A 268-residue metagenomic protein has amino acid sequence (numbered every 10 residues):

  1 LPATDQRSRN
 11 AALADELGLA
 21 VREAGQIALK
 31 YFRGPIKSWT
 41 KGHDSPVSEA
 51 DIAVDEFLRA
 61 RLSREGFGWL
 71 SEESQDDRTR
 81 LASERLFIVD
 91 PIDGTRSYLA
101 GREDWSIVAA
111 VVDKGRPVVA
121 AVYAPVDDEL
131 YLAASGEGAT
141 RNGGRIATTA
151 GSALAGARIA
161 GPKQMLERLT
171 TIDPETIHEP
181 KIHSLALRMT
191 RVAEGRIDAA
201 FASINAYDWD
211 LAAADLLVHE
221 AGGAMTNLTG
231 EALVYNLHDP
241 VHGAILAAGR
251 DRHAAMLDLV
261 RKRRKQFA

Functional and structural regions predicted by a protein language model:
L1-I92, K265-A268: N-terminal subdomain of lithium-sensitive/metallo-dependent phosphomonoesterases centered on the IMPase/IPPase/PAP
A28, D51, L62, T95 (+6 more regions): Residue-level signal for inorganic ion chemistry
E65, S83-E84, G115-V118, L154-G156 (+1 more regions): Short coil/turn connectors at secondary-structure junctions
S71-E73, G143, T229: Short loop/edge segments at beta-strand edges and connector loops that shape dinucleotide/nucleotide cofactor-binding
L81-T140: DPxDG-like acidic metal-binding loop motif
R141-T148: A structural micro-motif at secondary-structure boundaries
T149-A268: An extended, acidic
